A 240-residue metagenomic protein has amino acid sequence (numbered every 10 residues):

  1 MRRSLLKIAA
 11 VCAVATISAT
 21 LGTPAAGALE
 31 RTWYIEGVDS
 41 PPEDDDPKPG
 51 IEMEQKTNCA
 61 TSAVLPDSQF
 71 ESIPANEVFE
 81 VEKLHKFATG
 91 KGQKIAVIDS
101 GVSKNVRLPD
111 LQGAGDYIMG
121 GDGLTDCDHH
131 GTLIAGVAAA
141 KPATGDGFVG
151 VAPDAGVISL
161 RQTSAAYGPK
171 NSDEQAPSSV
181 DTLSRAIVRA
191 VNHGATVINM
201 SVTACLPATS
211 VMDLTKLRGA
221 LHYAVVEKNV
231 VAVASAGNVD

Functional and structural regions predicted by a protein language model:
M1-L29: Secretory targeting and sorting signals
S18, G22-G92, V106: Protease zymogen maturation seam
N58-A60, D126-D128, A204-L206: Sequence contexts marking disulfide-bonded cysteines in secreted/extracellular proteins
P74-E77, F87, K91, D126-G131 (+2 more regions): Solvent-exposed, acidic/flexible segments
K83-G113, G121-A176: Subtilisin-like serine protease catalytic core
D110-D116, T215-L217: Glycine-rich, phosphate-binding/catalytic loops in enzymes
I118, I158, V231-V233: Structural detector of well-ordered beta-strand residues that form the stable sheet scaffold of enzyme domains
A166-D240: Substrate-binding/access-modulating region of protease and related hydrolase catalytic domains
